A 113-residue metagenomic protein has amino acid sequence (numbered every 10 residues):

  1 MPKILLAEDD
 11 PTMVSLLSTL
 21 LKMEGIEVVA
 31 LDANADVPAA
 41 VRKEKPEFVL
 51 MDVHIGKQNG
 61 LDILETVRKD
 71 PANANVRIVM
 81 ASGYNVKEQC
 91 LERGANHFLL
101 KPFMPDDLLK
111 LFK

Functional and structural regions predicted by a protein language model:
E8: Conserved acidic carboxylate
P11-V29, A35: Two-component/phosphorelay signaling modules centered on CheY-like receiver
T12-S15, F103-F112: C-terminal output helix
D52: Active-site residues of response regulator receiver
G56: The feature encodes the CheY-like receiver
L61-A72: Short amphipathic alpha-helix used as the core "switch/output" element in two-component signaling
D62, Y84-L100, D107-K110: Alpha4 helix (beta4-alpha4-beta5 surface) of REC/receiver domains from two-component response regulators
